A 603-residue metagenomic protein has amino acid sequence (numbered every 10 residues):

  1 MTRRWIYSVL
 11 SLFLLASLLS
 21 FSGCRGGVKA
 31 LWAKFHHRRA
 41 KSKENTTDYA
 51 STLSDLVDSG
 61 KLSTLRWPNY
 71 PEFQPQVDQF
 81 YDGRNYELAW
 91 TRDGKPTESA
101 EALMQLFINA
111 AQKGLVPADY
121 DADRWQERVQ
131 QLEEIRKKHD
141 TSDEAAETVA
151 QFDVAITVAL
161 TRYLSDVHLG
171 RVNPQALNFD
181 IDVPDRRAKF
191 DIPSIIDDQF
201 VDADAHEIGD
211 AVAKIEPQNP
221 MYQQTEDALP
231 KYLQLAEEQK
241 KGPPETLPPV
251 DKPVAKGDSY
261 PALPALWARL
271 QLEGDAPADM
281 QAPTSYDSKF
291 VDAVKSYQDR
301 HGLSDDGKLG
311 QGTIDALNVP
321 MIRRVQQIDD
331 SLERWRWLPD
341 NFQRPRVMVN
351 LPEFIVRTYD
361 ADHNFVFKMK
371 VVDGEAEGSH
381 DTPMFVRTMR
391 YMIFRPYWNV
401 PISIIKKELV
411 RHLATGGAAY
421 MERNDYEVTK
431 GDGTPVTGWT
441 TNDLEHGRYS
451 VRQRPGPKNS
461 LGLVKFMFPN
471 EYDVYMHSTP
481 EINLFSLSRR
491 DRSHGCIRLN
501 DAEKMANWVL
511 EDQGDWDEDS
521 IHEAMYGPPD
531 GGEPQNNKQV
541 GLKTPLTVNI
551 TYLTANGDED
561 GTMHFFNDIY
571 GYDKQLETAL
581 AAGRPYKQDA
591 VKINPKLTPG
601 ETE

Functional and structural regions predicted by a protein language model:
M1-L10: Bacterial N-terminal signal peptides that target proteins for export
L10-S20: Bacterial N-terminal signal peptides
C24-D82, V154, V158-R162, I181-D182 (+2 more regions): Well-ordered beta-sheet/strand-loop patches within structured domains
G27-H139, D143-E147: N-terminal, post-cleavage mature segments of outer-membrane and organellar outer-membrane proteins involved
Y86, L169-V172, D275, L303: Short aromatic/hydrophobic-glycine micro-motifs
L115-D185: Mature extracellular/secreted ectodomains of secretory-pathway proteins
D191-I192: Long, highly charged low-complexity segments enriched in Glu/Asp and Lys/Arg with interspersed Ser/Thr
